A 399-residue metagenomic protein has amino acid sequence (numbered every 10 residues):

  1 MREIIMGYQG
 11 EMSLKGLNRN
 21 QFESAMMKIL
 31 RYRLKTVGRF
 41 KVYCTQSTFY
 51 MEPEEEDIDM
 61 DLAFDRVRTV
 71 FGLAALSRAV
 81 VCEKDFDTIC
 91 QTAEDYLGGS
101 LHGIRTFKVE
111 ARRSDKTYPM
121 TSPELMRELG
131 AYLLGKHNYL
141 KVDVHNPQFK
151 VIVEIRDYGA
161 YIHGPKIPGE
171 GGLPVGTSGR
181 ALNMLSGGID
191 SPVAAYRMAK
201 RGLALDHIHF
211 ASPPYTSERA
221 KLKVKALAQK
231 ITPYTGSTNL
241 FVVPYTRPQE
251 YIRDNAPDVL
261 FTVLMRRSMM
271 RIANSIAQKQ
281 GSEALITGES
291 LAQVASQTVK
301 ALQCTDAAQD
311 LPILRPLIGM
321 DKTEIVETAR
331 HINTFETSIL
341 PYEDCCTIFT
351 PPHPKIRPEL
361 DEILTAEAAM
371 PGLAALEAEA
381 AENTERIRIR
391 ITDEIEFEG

Functional and structural regions predicted by a protein language model:
M1-L182, A195-T238, A307, K355-L360 (+2 more regions): RNA-binding accessory domains that recognize and position tRNA/RNA substrates
A131-L133, K166, G172-S178, Y245 (+3 more regions): Active-site adenylate/phosphate-handling loop in enzymes that bind or generate adenylated species
N183, H207-H209, V242, T287 (+1 more regions): Structural beta-sheet core signal
I189-D190: Hydrophobic/small residue at the entry helix of a nucleotide-binding pocket
A228-D254, Y342-D344: A conserved beta-strand->alpha-helix junction
Q293, P341-F349: Small/polar glycine-rich anion-binding or flexible loop at a beta-alpha turn
N333-P341: A short alpha-helix-loop-beta-strand transition element characteristic of N-terminal alpha/beta dinucleotide-binding
